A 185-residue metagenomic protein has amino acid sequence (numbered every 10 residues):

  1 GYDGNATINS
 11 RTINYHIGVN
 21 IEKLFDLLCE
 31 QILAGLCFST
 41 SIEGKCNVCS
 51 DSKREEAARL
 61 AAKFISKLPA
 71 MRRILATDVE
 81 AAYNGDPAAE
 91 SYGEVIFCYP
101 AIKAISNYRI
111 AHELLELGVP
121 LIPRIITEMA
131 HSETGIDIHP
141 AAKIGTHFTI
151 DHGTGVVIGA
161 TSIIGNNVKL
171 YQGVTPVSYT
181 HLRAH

Functional and structural regions predicted by a protein language model:
G1-E128: Terminal amphipathic alpha-helical/low-complexity segments used for targeting or macromolecular assembly
G93-I102, E133-G135, G155, T161 (+1 more regions): Generic secondary-structure boundary/loop-capping signal
A101-K103, A142-K143, S178-Y179: A short, terminal or domain-edge coil/loop segment
I110, T175-V177: Double-stranded beta-helix
T127-E128, E133-A142: Pre-Walker A segment
I138, I144, I150-H152, I158 (+3 more regions): Hydrophobic face of beta-strands forming the core of extended beta-sheets/solenoids, especially the left-handed
T180-H185: Conserved small/polar residues in nucleotide/adenosyl-binding loops
